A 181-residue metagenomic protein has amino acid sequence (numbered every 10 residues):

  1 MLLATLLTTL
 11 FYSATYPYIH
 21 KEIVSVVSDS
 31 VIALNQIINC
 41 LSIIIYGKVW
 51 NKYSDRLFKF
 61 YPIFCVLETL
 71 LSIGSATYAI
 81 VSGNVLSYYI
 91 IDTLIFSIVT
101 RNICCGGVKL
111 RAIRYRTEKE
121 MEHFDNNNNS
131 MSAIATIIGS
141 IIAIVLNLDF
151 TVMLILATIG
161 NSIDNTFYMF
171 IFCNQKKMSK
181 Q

Functional and structural regions predicted by a protein language model:
M1-L41: Helix-loop boundary and gating motifs at the non-cytosolic
L6, V85-C104: Hydrophobic core of transmembrane alpha-helices in multi-pass small-molecule transporters, especially MFS/SLC-type
N51, T136-L154: Transmembrane alpha-helix termini and helix-breaking/packing motifs in multi-pass membrane transporters
K52-L67: Cytoplasmic membrane-interface "Motif A"-like loop-to-helix N-cap segments of 12-TM Major Facilitator Superfamily
V66-G83: C-terminal ends and interior cores of transmembrane alpha-helices in multi-pass membrane transporters/permeases
N102-R116: Intracellular juxtamembrane helix-capping segments at the cytosolic ends of symmetry-related transmembrane helices
D125-I141: Glycine-rich segments within core transmembrane alpha-helices of 12-TM secondary carriers
M153-M169: Symmetry-related core transmembrane helices of the 12-TM Major Facilitator Superfamily/SLC fold
